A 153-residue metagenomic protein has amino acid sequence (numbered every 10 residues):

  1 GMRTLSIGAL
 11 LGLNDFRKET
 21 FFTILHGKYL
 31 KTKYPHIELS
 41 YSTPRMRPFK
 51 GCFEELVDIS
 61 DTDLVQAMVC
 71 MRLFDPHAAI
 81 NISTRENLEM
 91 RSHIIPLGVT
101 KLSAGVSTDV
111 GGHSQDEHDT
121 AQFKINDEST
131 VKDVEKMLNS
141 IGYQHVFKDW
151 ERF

Functional and structural regions predicted by a protein language model:
G1-R3, L10-K33, C52-D61: Conserved non-cysteine loop/helix-boundary elements of the Radical SAM core domain that shape
T4-L10, Y41-R45: Short beta-strands and strand-loop turn motifs
S6, L25, K148-E151: Functionally engaged cysteine thiol sites
S6-G8, G12, G111, G142: Glycine-centered flexibility motif
T32-F153: Auxiliary Fe-S-binding modules of radical SAM enzymes
